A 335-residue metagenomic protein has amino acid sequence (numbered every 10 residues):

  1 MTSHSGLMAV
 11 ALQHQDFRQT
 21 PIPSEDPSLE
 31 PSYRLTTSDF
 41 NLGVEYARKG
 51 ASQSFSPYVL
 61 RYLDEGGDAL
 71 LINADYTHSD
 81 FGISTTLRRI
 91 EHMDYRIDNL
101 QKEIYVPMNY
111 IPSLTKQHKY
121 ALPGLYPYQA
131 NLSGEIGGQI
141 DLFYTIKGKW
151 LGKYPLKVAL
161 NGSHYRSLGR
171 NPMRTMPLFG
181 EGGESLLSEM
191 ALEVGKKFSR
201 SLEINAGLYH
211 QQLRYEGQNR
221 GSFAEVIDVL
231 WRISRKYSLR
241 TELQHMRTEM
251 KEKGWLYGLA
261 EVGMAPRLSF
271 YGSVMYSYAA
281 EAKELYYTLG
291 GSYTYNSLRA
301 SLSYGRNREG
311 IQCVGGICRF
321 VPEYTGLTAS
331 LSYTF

Functional and structural regions predicted by a protein language model:
T2-S3, V10-H14, T20-F335: Exposed, low-structure sequence patches enriched in small/polar residues
